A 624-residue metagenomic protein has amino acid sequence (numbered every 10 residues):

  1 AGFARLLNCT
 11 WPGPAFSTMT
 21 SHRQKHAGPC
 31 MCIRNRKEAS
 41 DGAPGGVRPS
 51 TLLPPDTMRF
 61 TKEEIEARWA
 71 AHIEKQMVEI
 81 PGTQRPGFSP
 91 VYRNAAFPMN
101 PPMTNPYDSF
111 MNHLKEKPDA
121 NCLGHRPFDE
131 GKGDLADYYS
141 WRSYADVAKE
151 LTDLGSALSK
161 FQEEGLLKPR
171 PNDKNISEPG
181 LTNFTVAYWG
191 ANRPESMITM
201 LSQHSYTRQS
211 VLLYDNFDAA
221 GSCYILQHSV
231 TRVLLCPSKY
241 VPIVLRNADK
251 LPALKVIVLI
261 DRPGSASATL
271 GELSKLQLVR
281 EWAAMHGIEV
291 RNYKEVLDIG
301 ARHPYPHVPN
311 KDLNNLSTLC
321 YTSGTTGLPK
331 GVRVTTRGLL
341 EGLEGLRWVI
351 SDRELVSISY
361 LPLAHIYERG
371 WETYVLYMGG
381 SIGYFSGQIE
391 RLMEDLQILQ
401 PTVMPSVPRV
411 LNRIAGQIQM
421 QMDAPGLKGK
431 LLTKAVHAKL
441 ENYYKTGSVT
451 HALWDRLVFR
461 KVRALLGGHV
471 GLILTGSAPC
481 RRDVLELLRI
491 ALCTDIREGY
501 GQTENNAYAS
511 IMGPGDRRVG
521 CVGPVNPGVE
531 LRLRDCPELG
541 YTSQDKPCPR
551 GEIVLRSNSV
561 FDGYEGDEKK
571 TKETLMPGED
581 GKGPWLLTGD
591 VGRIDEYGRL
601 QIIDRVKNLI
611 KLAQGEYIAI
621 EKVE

Functional and structural regions predicted by a protein language model:
F16, H26-C32, R36-M77, S205-E295: Structural core segment of the AMP-binding/adenylate-forming
N121, G180, W282-Y321, L328 (+1 more regions): Conserved pre-ATP/AMP-binding loop-to-beta segment of ANL
D134-Y144, A157-F217, Y360: Conserved AMP-binding/adenylate-forming
S143-Y144, S317-L343: Conserved AMP-binding A3 loop
G180, M200, F217-L251, G342-I358 (+3 more regions): Conserved ATP-dependent adenylate/AMP-binding module captured primarily in the ANL superfamily
G287-Y293, T402-P405, A415-R517: Gly/Ser/Thr-rich phosphate-binding loop
L340-S359, L363-R456, A491: Conserved AMP-binding/adenylation subdomain of ANL enzymes
L539-L612: Conserved ATP-binding/catalytic segment of the ANL
